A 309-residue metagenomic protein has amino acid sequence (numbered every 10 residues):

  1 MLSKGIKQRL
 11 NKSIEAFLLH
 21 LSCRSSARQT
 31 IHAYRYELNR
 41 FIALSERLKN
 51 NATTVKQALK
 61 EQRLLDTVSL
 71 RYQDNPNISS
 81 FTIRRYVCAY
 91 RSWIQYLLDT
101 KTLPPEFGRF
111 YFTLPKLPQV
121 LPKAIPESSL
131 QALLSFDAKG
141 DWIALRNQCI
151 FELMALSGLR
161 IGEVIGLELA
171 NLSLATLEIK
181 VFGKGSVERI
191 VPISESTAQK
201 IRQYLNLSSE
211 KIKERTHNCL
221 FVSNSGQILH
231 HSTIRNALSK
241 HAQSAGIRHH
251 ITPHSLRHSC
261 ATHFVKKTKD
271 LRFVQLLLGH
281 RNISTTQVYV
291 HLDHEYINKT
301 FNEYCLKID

Functional and structural regions predicted by a protein language model:
M1-D309: Conserved catalytic core of the tyrosine transesterase superfamily
